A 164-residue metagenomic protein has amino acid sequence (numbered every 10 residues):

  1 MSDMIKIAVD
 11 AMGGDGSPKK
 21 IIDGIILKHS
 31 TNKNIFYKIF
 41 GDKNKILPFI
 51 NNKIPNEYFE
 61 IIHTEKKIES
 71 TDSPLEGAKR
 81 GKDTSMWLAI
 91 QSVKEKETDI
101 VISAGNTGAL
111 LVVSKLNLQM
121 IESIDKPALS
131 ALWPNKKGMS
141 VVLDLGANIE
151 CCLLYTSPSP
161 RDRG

Functional and structural regions predicted by a protein language model:
M1-A104, A109-L116: Contiguous, glycine/small-aliphatic-enriched amphipathic segments in soluble metabolic enzymes
G14, D162-G164: Positively charged, low-complexity intrinsically disordered regions
A104, K136-K137, L154: Short, amphipathic alpha-helical segments
V113-L145: Short, acidic/small-residue loops that bind anionic groups at enzyme active sites
L143-L154: Flexible, glycine/proline-enriched loop segments at strand-loop-helix junctions that form or flank small-ligand binding
Y155-D162: Conserved small/polar residues in nucleotide/adenosyl-binding loops
